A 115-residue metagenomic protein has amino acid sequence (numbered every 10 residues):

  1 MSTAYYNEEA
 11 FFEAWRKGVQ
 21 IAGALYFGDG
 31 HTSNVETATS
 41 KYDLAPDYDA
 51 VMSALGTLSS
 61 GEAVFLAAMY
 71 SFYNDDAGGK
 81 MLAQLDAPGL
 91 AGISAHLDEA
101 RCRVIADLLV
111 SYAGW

Functional and structural regions predicted by a protein language model:
M1-L58, A63, A67-Y70, N74-W115: Extended, charge-biased low-complexity segments that typically form long amphipathic alpha-helices/coiled-coils
